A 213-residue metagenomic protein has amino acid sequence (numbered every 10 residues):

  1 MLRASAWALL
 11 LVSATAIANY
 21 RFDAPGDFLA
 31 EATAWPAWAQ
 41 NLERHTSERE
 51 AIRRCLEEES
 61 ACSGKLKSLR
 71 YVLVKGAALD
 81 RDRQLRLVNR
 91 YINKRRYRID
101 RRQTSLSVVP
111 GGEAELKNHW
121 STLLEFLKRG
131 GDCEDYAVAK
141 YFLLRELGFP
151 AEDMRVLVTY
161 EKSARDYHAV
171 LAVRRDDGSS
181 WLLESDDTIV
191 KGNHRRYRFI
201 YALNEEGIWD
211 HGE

Functional and structural regions predicted by a protein language model:
M1-W7: Bacterial N-terminal signal peptides that target proteins for export
W7-A16: Hydrophobic alpha-helical targeting segments used for export or membrane insertion
A16-E213: A structural boundary/capping signal
